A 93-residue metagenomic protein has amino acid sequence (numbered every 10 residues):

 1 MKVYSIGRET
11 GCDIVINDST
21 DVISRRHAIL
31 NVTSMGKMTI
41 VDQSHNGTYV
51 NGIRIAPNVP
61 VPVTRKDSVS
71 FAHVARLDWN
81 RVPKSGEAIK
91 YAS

Functional and structural regions predicted by a protein language model:
K2-G7, V15-N17, I29, S34-K37 (+2 more regions): C-terminal boundary/linker segments immediately following FHA domains
D21-R25: Short coil-to-beta-strand transition motifs
